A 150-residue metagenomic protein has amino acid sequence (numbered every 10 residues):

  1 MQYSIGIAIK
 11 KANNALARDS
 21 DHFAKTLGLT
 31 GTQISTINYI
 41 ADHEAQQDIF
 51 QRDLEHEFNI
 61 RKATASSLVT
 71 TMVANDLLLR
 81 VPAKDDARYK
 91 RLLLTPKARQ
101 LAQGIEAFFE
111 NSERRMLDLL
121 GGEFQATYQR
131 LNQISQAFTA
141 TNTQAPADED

Functional and structural regions predicted by a protein language model:
M1-L27: N-terminal leader segment of winged-helix/HTH proteins
A8, A15, S35-Y39, Q100: Pre-recognition alpha-helix immediately N-terminal to the DNA-recognition helix within helix-turn-helix or winged-helix
S20-R61: N-terminal helix-turn-helix DNA-binding core of bacterial DNA-binding proteins
H22, T71, Q133: Alpha-helical DNA-recognition elements
Q51, V69-T70: Short, hydrophobic-biased segments on the C-terminal half of alpha helices that form "recognition helices"
T70-Q129: Charged, amphipathic alpha-helical coiled-coil/dimerization segments
G122-D150: C-terminal regulatory/oligomerization modules of transcriptional regulators
